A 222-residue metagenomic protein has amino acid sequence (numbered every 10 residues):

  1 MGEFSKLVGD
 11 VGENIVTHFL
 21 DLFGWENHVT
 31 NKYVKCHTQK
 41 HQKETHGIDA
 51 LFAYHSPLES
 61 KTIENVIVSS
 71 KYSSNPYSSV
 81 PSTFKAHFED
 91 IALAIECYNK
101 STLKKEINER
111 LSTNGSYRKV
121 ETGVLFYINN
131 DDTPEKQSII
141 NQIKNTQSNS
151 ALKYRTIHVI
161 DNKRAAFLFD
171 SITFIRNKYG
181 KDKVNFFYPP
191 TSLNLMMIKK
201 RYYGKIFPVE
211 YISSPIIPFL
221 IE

Functional and structural regions predicted by a protein language model:
M1-G47, F52-E222: Intrinsically disordered, low-complexity Ser/Thr/Pro/Gly-rich regulatory segments
